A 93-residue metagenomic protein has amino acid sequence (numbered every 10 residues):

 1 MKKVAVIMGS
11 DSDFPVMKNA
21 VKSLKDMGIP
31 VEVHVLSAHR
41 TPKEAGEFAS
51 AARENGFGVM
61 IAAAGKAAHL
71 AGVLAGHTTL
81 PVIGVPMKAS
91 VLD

Functional and structural regions predicted by a protein language model:
K2-R40: Glycine-rich phosphate/diphosphate-binding loop of Rossmann-like nucleotide-binding domains
A5-I7, V35, V59, K66-A67 (+1 more regions): Phosphate/pyrophosphate-binding betaalpha-module
D13-M17, T41-A45, A64-V73, V91-D93: Short glycine/serine/threonine-rich phosphate/pyrophosphate-binding segments that cradle anionic phosphate groups
V33-E54: N-terminal beta-loop-helix "entrance" segment that forms/cooperates in small-molecule cofactor or anionic ligand
F48-A68: Short, structured active-site "lid" loops
H77-D93: Short, acidic/small-residue loops that bind anionic groups at enzyme active sites
